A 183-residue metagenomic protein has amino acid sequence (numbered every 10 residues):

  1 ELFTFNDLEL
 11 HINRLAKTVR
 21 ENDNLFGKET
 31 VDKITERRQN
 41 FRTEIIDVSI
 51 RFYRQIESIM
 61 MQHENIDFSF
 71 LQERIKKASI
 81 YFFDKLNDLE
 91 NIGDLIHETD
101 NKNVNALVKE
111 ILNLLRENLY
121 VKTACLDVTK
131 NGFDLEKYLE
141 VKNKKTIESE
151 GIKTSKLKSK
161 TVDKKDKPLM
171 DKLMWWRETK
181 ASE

Functional and structural regions predicted by a protein language model:
E1-E183: Accessory DNA-binding and partner-docking regions appended to nucleic-acid-acting proteins, especially the terminal
